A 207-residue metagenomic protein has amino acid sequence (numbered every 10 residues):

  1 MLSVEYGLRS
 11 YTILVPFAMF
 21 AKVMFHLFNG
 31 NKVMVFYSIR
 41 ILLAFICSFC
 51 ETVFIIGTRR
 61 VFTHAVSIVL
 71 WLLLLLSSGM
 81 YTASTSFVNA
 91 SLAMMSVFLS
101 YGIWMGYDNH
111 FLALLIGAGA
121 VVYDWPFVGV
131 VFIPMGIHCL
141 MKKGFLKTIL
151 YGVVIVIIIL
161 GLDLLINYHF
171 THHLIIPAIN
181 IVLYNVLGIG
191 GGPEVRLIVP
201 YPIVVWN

Functional and structural regions predicted by a protein language model:
M1, V23-L27, V61, Y107 (+4 more regions): Juxtamembrane interfacial secondary-structure elements that flank transmembrane helices in multi-pass membrane proteins
L2, R9, I149-G152, L164 (+1 more regions): Membrane-lumen/periplasm interface segments of multi-pass, membrane-embedded glycan/lipid transferases
S3-G30, F45, S91, V128-G129: Short hydrophobic/aromatic helix or loop-helix immediately within or flanking a transmembrane segment in polytopic
Y11, V15, C47-S48, W125-I133 (+3 more regions): Alpha-helical transmembrane segments at the extracellular/periplasmic loop-to-helix junctions of multi-pass membrane
Y37-A65: Transmembrane-helix motifs of polytopic, lipid-linked glycan transferases
L70-S78, G117-V121: Short helix- or helix-capping micro-motifs that position conserved polar/aromatic residues at function-defining sites
T82-L92: Short acidic/glycine- and proline-prone juxtamembrane loop motifs at membrane-interface regions of multi-pass membrane
G102-V122, P126-L164: Perimembrane helix-loop-helix junctions
